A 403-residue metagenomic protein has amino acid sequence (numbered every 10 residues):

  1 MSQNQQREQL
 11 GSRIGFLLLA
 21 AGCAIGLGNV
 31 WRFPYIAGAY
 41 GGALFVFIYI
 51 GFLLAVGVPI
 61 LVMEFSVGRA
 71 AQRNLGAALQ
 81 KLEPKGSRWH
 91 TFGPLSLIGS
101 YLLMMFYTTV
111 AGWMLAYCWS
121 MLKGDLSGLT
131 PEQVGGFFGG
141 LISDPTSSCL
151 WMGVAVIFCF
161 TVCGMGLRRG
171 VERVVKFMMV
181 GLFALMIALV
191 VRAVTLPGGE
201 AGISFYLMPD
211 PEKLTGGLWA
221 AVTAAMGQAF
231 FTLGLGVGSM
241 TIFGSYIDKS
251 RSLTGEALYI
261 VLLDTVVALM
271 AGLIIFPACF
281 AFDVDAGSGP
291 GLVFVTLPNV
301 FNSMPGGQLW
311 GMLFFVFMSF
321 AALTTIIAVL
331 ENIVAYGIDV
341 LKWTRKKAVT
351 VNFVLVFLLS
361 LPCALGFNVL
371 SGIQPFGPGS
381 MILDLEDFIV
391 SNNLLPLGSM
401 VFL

Functional and structural regions predicted by a protein language model:
M1-W31, I60-F65, R69-P94, K213 (+1 more regions): Membrane-interface "cap" regions at the ends of multi-pass membrane proteins
S2-Q6, L10, E172, K176-L323 (+3 more regions): Membrane-embedded translocation segments of transport machinery
N4-E8, I36-Y40, A70-L95, T108-R168 (+3 more regions): Inter-helical loop and helix-membrane interface segments of multi-pass membrane transporters/permeases
E8, A37-M63, S147-S148, L395: Extracellular loop-to-transmembrane helix junctions
I14-F52, G238-G244, G255-L258, L262-L263 (+1 more regions): Transmembrane helix-boundary motif of multi-pass solute transporters/channels
G15-A21, P94-L97, D125-M165, G234-T241 (+5 more regions): Transmembrane alpha-helical segments of multi-pass small-molecule transport proteins
A39-L44, A70-L75, K85-R88, G124 (+2 more regions): Juxtamembrane helix-boundary/capping and inter-helix hinge elements in multi-pass membrane proteins
A322-A328, V349-F367, D384-L403: Hydrophobic alpha-helical segments of multi-pass membrane transport proteins
